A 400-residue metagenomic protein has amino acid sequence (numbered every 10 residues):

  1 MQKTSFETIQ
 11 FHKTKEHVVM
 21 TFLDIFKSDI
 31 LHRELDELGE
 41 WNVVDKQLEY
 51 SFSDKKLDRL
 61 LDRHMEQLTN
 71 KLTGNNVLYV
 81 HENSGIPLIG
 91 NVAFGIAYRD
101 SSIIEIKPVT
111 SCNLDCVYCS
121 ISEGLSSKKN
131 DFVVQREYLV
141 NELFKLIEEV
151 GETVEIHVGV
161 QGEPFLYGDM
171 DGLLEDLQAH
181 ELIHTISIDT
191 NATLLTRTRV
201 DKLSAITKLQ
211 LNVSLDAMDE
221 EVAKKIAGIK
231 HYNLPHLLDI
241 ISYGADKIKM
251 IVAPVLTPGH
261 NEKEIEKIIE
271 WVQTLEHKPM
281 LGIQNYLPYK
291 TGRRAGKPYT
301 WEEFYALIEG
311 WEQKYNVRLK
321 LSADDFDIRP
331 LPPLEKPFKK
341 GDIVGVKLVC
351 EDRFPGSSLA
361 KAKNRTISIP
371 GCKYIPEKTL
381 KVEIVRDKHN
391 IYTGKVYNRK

Functional and structural regions predicted by a protein language model:
M1-E40: Short Lys/Arg-enriched alpha/beta "domain-start" segment
W41-P108, E123-S127, E149-V150: N-terminal [4Fe-4S]-dependent radical SAM core
K56-K71, W311-I328: Short, structured interface segments
I103, S120-L139, L146-Y167, L177-T196 (+3 more regions): Core AdoMet radical
K107-E123, L359: Local cysteine-cluster metal-coordination motifs and their immediate loop/turn environment, predominantly Fe-S cluster
D171-Q178, N261-L281, K336-V349: Short, electropositive alpha-helical surface patch
P235-K297, E303-D324: Conserved C-terminal portion of the radical SAM core fold that forms the substrate/S-adenosylmethionine-binding
D327-K400: Terminal RNA-binding accessory module
